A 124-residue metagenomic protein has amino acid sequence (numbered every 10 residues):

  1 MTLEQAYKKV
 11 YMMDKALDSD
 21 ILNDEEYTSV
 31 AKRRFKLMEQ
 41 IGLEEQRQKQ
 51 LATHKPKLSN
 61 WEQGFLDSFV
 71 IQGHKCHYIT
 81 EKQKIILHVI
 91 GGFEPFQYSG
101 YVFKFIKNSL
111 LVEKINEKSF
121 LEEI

Functional and structural regions predicted by a protein language model:
T2-I124: Charged, low-complexity intrinsically disordered segments and flexible loops
